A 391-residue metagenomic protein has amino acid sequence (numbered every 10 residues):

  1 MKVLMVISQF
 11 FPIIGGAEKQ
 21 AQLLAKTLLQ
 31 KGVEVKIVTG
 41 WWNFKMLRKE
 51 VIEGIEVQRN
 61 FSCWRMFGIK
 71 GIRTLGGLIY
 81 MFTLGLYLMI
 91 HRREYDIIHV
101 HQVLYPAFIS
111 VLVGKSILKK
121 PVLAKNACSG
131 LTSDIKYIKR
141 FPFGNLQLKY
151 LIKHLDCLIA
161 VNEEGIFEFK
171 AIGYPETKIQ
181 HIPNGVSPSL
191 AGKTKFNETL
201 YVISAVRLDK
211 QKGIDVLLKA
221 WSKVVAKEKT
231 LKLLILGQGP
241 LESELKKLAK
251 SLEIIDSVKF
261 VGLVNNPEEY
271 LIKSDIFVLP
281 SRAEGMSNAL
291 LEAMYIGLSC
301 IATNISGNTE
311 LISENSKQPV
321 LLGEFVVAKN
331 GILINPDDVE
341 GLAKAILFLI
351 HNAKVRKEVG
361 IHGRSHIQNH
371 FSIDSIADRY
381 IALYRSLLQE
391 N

Functional and structural regions predicted by a protein language model:
L4, I159, K195-K212, V216-W221 (+1 more regions): Conserved donor-binding/catalytic core segment of Leloir-type glycosyltransferases
E34, I203, I214-F260: A conserved nucleotide-sugar
K45, G77-G85, I97-L118, A124-G130: An aromatic- and histidine-rich active-site surface loop
K120-L123, L131-H154, P188: Nucleotide-sugar donor phosphate/pyrophosphate-binding loop at the beta->alpha transition of glycosyltransferases
E164, G185: Carbohydrate-associated surface elements
L263, R282: Aromatic "clamp/platform" in nucleotide-sugar-dependent glycosyltransferases that forms part of the donor/acceptor
S313-V339, F348-A353: Conserved acidic donor-binding segment of nucleotide-sugar-dependent glycosyltransferases
G341, F348, V355-H370, I376-A382: A short, well-ordered alpha-helix in the C-terminal region of glycosyltransferases
